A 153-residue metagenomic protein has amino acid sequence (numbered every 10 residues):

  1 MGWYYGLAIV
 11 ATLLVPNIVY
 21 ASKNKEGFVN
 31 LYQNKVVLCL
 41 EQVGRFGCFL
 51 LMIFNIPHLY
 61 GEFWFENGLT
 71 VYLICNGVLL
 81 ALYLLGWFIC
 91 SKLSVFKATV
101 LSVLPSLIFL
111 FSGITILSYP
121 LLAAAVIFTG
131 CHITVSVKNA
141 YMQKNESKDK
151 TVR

Functional and structural regions predicted by a protein language model:
M1-L7, I53-T70, F111-A123: Helix-coil boundary and interhelical linker segments in multi-pass alpha-helical membrane proteins
Y5-K25: N-terminal signal-anchor/start-transfer transmembrane helix
V19-V29, C48-F54, L69-I89: Hydrophobic, membrane-facing alpha-helical anchors
S22-L40, Q143-R153: Cytosolic, membrane-interface loops and tails of multi-pass inner-membrane proteins
N30-T70: Membrane-helix boundary elements
M52-G61, K92-V100, L121-S136, T151-R153: Juxtamembrane/interfacial segments around transmembrane helices
C75-W87, V95-Y119, A123-H132: Hydrophobic alpha-helical membrane segments
F111-I116, I133-S147: Juxtamembrane membrane-interface segments at transmembrane alpha-helix termini
